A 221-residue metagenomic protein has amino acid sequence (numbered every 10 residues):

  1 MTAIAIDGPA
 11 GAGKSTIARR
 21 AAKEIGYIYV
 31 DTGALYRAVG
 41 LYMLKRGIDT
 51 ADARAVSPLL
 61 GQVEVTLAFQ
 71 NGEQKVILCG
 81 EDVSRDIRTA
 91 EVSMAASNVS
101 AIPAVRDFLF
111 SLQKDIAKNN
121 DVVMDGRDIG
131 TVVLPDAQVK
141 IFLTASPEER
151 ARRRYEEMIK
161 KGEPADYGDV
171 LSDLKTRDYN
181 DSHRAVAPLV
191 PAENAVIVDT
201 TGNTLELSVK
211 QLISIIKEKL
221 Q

Functional and structural regions predicted by a protein language model:
I6: Hydrophobic anchor at the beta1->P-loop junction of P-loop NTPases
P9: P-loop (Walker A) phosphate-binding loop of NTP-binding proteins
K14: Conserved lysine of the Walker
I17: Hydrophobic positions on the alpha1 helix immediately C-terminal to the Walker A/P-loop
E24-T89: N-terminal phosphate/diphosphate-binding loop that engages ATP/GTP or pyrophosphate donors across diverse enzyme folds
G33, G80, L109, V123 (+1 more regions): Residue-level signal for inorganic ion chemistry
A68, Q113-N120, R127, T131-V132 (+2 more regions): Small-molecule kinase domains that catalyze NTP-dependent phosphoryl transfer to phosphate-bearing small molecules
S84-K161: ATP-dependent NMP and nucleoside kinases share a basic, alpha-helical "lid"
